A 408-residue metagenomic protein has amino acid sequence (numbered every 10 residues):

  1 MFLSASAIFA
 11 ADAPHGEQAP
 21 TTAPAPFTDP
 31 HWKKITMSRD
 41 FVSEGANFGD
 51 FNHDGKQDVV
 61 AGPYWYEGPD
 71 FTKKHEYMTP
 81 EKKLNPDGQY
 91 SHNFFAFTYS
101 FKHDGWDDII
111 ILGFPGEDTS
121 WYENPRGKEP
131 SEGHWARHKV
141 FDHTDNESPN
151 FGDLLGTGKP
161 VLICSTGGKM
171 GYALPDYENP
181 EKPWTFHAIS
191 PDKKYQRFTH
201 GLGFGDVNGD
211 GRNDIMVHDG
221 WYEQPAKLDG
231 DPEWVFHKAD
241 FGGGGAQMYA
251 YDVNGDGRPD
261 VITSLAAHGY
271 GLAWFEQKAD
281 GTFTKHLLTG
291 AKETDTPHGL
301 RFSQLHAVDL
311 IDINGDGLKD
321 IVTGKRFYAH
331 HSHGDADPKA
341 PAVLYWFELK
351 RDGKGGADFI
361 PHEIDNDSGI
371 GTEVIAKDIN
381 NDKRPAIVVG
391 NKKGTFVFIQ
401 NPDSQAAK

Functional and structural regions predicted by a protein language model:
M1-A7: Bacterial N-terminal signal peptides
A10-K408: Beta-propeller-forming repeat regions
